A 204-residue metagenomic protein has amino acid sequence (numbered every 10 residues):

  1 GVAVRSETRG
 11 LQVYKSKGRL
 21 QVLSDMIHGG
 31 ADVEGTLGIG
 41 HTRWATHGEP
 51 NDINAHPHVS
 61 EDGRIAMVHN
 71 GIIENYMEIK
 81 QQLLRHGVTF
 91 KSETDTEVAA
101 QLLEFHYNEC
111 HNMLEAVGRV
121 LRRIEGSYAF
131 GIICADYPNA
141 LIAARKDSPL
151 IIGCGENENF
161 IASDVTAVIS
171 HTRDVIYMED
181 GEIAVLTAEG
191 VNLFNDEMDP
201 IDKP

Functional and structural regions predicted by a protein language model:
G1-P204: Conserved short alpha-helical segments that host acidic/polar catalytic motifs at enzyme active sites
